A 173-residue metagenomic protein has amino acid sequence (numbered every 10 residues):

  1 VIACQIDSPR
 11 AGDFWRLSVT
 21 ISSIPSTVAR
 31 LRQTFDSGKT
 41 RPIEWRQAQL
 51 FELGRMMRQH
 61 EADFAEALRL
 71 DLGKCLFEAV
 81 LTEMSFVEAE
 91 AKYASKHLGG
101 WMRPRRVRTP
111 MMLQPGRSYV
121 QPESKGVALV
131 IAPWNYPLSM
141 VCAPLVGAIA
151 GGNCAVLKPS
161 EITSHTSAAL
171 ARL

Functional and structural regions predicted by a protein language model:
D13-Y119: N-terminal Rossmann-like NAD(P)+-binding subdomain of aldehyde/semialdehyde dehydrogenases
R108-L173: Rossmann-like NAD(P) dinucleotide-binding subdomain of oxidoreductase/dehydrogenase enzymes
